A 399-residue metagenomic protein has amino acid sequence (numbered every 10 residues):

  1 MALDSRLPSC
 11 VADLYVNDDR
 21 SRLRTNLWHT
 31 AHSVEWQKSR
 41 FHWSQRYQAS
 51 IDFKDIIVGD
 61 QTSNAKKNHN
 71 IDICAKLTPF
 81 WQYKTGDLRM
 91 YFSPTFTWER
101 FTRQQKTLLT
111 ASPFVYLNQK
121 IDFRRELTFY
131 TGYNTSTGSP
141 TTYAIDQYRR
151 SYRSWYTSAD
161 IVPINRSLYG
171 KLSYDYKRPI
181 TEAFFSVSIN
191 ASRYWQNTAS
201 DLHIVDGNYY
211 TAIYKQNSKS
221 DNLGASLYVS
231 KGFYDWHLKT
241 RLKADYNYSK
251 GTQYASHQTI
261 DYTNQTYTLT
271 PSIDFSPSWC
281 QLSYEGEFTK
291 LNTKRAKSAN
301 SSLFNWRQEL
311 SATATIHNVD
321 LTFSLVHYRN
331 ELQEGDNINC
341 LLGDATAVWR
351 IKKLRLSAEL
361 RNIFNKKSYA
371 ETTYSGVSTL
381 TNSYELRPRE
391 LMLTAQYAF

Functional and structural regions predicted by a protein language model:
M1-D4, N17-F399: Exposed, low-structure sequence patches enriched in small/polar residues
L7-P8: Membrane-associated feature with strongest affinity for ZDHHC
